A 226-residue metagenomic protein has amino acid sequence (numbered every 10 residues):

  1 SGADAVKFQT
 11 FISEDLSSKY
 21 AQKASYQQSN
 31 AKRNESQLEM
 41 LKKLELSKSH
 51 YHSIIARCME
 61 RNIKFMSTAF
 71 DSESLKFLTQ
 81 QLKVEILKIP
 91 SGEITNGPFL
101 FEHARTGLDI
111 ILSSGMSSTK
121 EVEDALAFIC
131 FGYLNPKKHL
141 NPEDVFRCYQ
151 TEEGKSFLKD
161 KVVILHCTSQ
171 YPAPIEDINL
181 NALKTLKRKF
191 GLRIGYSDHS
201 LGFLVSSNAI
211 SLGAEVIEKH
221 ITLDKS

Functional and structural regions predicted by a protein language model:
S1-S226: Catalytic cores and adjacent flexible loops of soluble metabolic enzymes that perform enolate/carbanion chemistry on
